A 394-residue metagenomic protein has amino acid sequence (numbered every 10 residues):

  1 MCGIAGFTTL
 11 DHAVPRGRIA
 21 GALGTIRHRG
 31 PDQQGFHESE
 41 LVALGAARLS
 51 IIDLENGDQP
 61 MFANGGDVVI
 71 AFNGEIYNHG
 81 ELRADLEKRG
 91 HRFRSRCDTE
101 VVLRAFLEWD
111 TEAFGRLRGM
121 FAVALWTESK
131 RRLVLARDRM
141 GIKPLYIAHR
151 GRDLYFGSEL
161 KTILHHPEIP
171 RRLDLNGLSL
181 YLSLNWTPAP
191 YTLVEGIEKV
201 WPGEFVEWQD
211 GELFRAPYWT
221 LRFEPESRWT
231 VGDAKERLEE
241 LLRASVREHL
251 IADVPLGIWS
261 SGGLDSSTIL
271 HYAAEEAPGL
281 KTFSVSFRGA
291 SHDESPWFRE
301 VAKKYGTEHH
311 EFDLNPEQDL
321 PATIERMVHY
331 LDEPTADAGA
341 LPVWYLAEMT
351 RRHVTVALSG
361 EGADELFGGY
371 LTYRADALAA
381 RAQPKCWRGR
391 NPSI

Functional and structural regions predicted by a protein language model:
M1-E75, R104-F223, R243-R247, E275-E276 (+1 more regions): N-terminal glutamine amidotransferase
F7-R18, K88, E108, T127-L154 (+1 more regions): ATP-dependent adenylate-handling active sites, centered on carboxylate activation for C-N bond formation
Q34-F36, R94, A216, I258 (+1 more regions): Short, hydrophobic secondary-structure boundary micro-motifs
E87-R96, I169-L175: Cytochrome P450 catalytic domain signature, combining two hallmark sequence patches
R96-D98, R118: Short, surface-exposed recognition loops or helix-turn segments adjacent to catalytic cores
T99-L103: Short, conserved phosphate-binding/catalytic loop or strand-edge motifs used in phosphoryl-/nucleotidyl-transfer
